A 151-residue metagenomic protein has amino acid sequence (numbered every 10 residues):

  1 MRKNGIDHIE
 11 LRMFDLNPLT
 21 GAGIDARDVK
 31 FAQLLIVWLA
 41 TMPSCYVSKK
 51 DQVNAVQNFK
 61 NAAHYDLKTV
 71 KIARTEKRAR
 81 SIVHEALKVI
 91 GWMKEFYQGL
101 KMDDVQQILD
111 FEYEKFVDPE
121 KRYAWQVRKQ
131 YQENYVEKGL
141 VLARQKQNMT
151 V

Functional and structural regions predicted by a protein language model:
M1-V151: C-terminal accessory/tail domains of diverse enzymes
